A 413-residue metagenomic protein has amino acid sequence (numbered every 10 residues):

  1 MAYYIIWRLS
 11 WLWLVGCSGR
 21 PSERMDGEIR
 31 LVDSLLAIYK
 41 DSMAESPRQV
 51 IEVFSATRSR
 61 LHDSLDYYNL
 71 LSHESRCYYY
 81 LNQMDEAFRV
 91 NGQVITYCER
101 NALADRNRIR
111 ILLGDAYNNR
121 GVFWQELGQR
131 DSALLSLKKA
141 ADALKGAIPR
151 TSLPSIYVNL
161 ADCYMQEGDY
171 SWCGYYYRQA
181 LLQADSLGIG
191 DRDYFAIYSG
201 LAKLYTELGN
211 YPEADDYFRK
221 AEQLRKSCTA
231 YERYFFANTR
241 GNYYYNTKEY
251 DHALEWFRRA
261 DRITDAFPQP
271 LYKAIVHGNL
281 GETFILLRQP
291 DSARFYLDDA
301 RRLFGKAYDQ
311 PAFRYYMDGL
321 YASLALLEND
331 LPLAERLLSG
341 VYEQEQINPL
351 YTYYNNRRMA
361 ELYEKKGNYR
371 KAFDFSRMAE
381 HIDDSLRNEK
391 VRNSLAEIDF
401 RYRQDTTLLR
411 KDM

Functional and structural regions predicted by a protein language model:
M1-S42, S64, E74, C98 (+6 more regions): Bacterial Sec-dependent N-terminal signal peptides
C17-H73, Y80-R89, T96, R100 (+1 more regions): N-terminal leader/linker segments that initiate helical-solenoid repeat arrays
G27, L31-D33, R48, D85-F88 (+2 more regions): Hydrophobic positions within repeat-based interaction scaffolds
Y39-K40, S72-Y80, I111-E126, T151-Q166 (+5 more regions): Conserved alpha-helical positions within TPR/SEL1-like repeat arrays
T57-D66, Y97-R110, L144-R150, A184-D191 (+4 more regions): Flexible helix-coil transition and linker loops at the boundaries of alpha-helical arrays
